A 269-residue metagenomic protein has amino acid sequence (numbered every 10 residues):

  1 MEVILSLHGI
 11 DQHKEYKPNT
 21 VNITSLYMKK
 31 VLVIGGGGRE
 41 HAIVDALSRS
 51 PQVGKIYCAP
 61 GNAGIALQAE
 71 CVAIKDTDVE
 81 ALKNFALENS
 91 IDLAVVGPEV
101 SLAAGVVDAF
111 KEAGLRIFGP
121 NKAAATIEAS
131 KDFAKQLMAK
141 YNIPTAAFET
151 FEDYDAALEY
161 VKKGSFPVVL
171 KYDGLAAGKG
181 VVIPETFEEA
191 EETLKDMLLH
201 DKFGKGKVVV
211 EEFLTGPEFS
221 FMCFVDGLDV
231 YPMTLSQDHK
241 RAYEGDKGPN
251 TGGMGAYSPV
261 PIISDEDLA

Functional and structural regions predicted by a protein language model:
M1-Y27: N-terminal amphipathic/basic-hydrophobic helices that include classical n-h-c signal peptides and signal-anchor
S25-K122: ATP-binding N-terminal substructure of ATP-dependent carboxylate-amine bond-forming enzymes
V33, C58-A59, V95-V96, I117-P120 (+5 more regions): General beta-strand structural signal in soluble alpha/beta enzymes
A66-A69, T126-D132, Y243-G245: Short, charged, surface-exposed secondary-structure boundary motifs
C71-T77, E149-D153, P184: Short acidic-hydrophobic, aromatic-tinged amphipathic segments that line or gate anion-handling sites
F118-G180: A conserved helix-loop-beta module that forms one wall/lid of the active-site cleft in ATP-utilizing catalytic domains
G180-A269: Internal nucleotide-binding/catalytic subdomain
